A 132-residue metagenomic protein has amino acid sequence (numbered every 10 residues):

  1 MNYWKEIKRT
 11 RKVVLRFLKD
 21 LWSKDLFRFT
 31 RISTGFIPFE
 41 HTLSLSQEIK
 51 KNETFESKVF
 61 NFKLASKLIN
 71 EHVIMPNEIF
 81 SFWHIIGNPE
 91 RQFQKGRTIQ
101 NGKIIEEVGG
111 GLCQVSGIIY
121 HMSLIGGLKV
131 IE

Functional and structural regions predicted by a protein language model:
M1-E132: Well-ordered beta-sheet/strand-loop patches within structured domains
